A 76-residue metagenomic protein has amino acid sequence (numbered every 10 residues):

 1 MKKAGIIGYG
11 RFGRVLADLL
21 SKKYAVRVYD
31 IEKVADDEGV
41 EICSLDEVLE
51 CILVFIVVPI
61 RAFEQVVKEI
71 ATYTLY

Functional and structural regions predicted by a protein language model:
M1-K3, L45: Short, Lys/Arg-enriched, disordered terminal segments
K3, E38-G39, E50, V54: Short N-terminal micro-motifs specific to bacterial/archaeal maturation and metal-cluster initiation sites
A4-G8: Conserved N-terminal Rossmann-fold NAD(P)-binding element of oxidoreductases
F12: Hydrophobic/small residue at the entry helix of a nucleotide-binding pocket
L19-E38: NAD(P)-binding Rossmann-fold cofactor-contacting core
D36-L45, T74-Y76: Active-site regions of enzymes building and remodeling cell-envelope glycoconjugates
L45-T74: Rossmann-like NAD(P)-binding element
